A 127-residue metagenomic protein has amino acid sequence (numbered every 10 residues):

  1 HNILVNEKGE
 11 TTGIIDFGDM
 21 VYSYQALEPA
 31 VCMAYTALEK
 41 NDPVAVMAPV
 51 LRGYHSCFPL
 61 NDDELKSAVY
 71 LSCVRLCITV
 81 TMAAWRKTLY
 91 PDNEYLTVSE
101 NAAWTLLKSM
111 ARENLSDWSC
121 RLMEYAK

Functional and structural regions predicted by a protein language model:
H1-A26: Active-site acidic catalytic loop and adjacent metal/ATP-binding pocket of ATP-dependent phosphoryl transfer enzymes
E7-K8, A45, L96, Y125: ATP-dependent phospho-/nucleotidyl transfer catalytic cores
G18-L27, Y35, N101-T105: Gly/Ser/Thr-rich active-site loops/lids in small-molecule metabolic enzymes that frequently grip phosphoryl groups
Q25-P59, C73-Y90: Active-site activation/catalytic loop segments of kinase-like enzymes and analogous catalytic loops in related
L60-S72: All-alpha amphipathic helical-bundle segments outside canonical DNA-binding/catalytic cores that form hydrophobic
T79-K127: ATP/Mg2+ or Mg2+-diphosphate-binding catalytic cores that bind nucleotide phosphates or diphosphates via glycine-rich
